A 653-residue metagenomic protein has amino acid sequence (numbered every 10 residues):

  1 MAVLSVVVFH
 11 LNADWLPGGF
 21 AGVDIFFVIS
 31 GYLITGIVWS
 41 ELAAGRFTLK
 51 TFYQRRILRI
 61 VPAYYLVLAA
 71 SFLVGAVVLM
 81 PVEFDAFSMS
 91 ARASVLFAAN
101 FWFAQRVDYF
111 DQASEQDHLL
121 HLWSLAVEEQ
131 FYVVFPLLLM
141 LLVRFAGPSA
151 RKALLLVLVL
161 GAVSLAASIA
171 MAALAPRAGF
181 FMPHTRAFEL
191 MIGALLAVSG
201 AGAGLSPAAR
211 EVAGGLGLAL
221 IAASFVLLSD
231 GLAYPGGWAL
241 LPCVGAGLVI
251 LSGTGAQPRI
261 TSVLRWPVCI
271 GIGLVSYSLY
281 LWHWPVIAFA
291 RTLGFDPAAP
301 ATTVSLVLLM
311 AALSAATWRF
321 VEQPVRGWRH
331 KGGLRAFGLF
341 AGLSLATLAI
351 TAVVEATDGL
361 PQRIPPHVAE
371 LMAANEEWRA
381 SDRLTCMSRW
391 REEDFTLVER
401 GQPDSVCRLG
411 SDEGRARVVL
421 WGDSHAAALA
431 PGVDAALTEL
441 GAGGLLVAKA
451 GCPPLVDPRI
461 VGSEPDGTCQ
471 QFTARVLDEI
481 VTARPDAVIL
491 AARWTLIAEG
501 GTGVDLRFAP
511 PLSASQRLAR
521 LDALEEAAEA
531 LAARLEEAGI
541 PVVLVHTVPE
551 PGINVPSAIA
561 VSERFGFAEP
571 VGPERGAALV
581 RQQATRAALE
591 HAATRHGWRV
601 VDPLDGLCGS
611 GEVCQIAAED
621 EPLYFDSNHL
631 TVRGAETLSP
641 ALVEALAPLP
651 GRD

Functional and structural regions predicted by a protein language model:
M1-K331, L339, L348, R652: Membrane-interface helix/loop caps of multi-pass membrane proteins
D230, R291-V304, L308-A312, R319 (+1 more regions): Extracellular/periplasmic envelope-modification machinery, especially enzymes that add or remove acyl/ester groups on
